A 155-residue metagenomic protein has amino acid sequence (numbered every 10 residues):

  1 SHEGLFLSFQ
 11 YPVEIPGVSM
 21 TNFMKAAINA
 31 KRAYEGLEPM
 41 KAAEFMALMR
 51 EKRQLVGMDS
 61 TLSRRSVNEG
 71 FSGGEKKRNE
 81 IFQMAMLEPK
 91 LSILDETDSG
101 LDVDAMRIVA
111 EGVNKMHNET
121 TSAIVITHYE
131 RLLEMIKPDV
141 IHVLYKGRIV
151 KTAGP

Functional and structural regions predicted by a protein language model:
S1-F6, M116: ABC ATPase NBD coupling module
E3, Q10-K90: ABC-family P-loop ATPase nucleotide-binding domains
K90-E96: Walker B motif beta-strand of ABC-family P-loop ATPases
E96-T97, D104: Walker B catalytic motif
M106-E119: Helical segment within the ABC ATPase nucleotide-binding domain
T120-H128: Conserved H-loop
Y129-I136: Conserved H-loop
I136-A153: H-loop (His-switch) and adjacent beta-strand-loop-beta switch element of ABC-type ATPase nucleotide-binding domains
